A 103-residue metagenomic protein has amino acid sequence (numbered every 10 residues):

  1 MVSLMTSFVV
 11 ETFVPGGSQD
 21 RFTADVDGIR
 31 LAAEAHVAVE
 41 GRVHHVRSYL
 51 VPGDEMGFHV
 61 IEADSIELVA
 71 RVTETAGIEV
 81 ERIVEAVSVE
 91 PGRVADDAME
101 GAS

Functional and structural regions predicted by a protein language model:
M1-A38, R42-H44, V51, S88-S103: Short S/T/G/P-rich N-terminal loop/turn motif that feeds into the first structured element of a domain
F8-T12, V46-L68, V72: Short, well-ordered beta-strand segments in beta-rich or mixed alpha/beta enzyme and ligand-binding folds
V37, E62-V89: An amphipathic, aromatic/His-enriched active-site/gating alpha helix that lines ligand/cofactor pockets
